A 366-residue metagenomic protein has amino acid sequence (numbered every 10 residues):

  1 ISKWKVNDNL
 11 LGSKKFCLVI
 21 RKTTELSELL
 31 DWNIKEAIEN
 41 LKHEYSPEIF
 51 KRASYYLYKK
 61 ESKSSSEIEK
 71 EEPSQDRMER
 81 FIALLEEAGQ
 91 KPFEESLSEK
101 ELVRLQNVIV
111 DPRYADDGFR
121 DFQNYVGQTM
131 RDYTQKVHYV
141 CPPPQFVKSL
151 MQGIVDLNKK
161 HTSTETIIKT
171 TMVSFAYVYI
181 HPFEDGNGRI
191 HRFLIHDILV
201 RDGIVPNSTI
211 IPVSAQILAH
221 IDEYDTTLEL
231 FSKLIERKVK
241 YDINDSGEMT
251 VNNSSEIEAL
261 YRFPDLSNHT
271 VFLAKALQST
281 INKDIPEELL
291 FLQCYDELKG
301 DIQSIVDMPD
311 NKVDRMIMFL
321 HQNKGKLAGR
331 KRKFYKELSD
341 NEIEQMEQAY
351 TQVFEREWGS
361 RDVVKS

Functional and structural regions predicted by a protein language model:
I1-E184, R189-S366: FIC/Doc superfamily catalytic core
